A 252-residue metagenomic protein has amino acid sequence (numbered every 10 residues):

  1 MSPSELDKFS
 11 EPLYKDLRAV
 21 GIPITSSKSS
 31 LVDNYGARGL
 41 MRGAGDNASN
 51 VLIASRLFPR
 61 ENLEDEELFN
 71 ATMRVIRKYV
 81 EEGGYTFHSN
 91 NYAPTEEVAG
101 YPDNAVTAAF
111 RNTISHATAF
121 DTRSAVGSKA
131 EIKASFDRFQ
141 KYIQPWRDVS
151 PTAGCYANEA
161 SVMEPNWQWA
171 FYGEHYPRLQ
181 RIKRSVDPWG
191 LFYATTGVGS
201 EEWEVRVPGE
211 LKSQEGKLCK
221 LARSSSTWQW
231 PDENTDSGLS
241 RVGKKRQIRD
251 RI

Functional and structural regions predicted by a protein language model:
M1-I252: Soluble FAD-dependent oxygen oxidases
